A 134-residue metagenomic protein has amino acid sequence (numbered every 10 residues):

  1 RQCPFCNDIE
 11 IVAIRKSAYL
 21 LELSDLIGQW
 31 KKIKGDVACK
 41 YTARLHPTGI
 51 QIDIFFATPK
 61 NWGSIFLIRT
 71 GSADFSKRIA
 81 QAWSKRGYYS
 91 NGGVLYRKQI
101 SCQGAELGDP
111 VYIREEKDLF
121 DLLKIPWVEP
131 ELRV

Functional and structural regions predicted by a protein language model:
R1-Y19: Active-site nucleotide-donor binding segment shared across nucleotidyl transfer reactions
R15-V134: Acidic, metal-coordinating catalytic segment for phosphate/diphosphate chemistry, firing primarily on the Nudix
